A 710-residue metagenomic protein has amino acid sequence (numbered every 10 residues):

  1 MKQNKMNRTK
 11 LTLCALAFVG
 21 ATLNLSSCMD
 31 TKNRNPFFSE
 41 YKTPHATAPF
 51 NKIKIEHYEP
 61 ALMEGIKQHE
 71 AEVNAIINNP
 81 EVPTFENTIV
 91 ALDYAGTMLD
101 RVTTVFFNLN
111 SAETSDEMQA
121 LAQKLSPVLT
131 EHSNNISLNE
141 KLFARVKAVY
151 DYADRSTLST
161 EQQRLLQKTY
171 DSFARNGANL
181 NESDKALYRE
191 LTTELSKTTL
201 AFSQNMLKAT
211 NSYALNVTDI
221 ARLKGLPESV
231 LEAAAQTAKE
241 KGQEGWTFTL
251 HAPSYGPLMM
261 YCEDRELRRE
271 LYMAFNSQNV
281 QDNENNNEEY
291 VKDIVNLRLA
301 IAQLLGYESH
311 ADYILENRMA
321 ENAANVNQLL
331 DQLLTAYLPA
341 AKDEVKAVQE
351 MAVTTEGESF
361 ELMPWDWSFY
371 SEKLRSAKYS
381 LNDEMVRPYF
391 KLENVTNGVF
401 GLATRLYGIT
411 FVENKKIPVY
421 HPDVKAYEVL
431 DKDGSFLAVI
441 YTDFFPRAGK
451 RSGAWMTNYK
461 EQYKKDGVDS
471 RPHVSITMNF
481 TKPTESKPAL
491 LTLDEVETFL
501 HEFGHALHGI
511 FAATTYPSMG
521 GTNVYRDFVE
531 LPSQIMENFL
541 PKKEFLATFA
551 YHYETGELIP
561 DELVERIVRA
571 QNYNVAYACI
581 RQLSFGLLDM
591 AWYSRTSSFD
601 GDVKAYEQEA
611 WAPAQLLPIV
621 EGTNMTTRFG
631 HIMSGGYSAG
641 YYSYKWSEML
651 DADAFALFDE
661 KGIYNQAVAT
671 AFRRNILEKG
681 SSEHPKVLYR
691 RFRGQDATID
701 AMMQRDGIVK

Functional and structural regions predicted by a protein language model:
Q3-C14: Bacterial N-terminal signal peptides that target proteins for export
C14-G20: Hydrophobic helical h-region of N-terminal Sec-dependent signal peptides in bacterial secretory/periplasmic proteins
N24-S27: C-terminal motif of bacterial Sec signal peptides marking the signal peptidase cleavage site
T31-H57, E64, K224, G245-T247 (+9 more regions): C-terminal, non-catalytic "cap/extension" segments appended to globular domains
T31-P227, E232, T247, F658: N-terminal helix-rich structural modules
K42-H57, F106-L125, K147-E190, T249-E289 (+6 more regions): Short His/Asp/Glu-rich catalytic/ion-coordination signatures at enzyme active sites or charged loops
E161, L165, K197, Q204 (+7 more regions): Active-site-proximal, well-structured secondary-structure segments within enzyme catalytic domains
T481-L500: Short pre-active-site segment immediately N-terminal to the catalytic Zn-binding motif
